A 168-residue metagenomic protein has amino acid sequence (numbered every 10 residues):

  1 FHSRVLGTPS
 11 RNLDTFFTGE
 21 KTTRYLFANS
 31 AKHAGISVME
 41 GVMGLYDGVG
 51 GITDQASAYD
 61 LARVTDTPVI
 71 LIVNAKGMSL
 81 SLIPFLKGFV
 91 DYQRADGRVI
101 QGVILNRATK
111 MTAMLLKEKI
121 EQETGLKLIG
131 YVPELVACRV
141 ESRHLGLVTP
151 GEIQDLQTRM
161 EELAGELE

Functional and structural regions predicted by a protein language model:
F1-T65, V73-Q101, K110-M114: ATP-dependent carboxylate-amine ligase catalytic core
V69-I72, I129-G130: Short hydrophobic alpha-helical runs that function as membrane-insertion/retention elements
L80-E168: Internal gly/pro-rich beta-alpha loop/helix module that stabilizes soluble enzyme cofactors or their anionic handles
